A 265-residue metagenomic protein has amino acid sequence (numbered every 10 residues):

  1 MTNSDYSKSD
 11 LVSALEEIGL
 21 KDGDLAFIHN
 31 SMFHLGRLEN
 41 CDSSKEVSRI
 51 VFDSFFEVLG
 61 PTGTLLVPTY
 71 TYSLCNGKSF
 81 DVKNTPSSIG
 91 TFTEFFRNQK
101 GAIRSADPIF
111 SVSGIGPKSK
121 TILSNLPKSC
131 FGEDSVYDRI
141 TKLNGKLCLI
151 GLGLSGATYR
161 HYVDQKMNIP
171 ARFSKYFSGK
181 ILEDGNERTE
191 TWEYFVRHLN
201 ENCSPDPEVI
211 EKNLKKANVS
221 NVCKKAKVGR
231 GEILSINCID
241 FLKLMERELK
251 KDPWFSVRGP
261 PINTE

Functional and structural regions predicted by a protein language model:
M1-E265: N-terminal and secondary-structure boundary signal
